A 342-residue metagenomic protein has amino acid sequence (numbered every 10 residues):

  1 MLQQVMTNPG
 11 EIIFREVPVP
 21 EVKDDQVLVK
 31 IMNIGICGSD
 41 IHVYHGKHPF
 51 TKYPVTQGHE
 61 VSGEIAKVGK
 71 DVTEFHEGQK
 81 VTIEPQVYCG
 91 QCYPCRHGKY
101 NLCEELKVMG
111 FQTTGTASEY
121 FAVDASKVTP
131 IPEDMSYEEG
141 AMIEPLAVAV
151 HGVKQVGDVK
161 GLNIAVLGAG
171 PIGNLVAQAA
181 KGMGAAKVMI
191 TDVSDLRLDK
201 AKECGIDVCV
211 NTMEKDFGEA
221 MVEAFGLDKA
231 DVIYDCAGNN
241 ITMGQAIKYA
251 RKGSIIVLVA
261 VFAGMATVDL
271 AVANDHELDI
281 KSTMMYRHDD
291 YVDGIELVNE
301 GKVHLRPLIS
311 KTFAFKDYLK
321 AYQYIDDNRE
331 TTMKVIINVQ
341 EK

Functional and structural regions predicted by a protein language model:
Q3, G244-K248, H288-K342: C-terminal hydrophobic helical "lid"/dimerization subdomain of Rossmann-like NAD(P)H-dependent oxidoreductases
Q3-E21, G38-K67, T82-I83, Y100-T114: N-terminal glycine-rich cofactor-binding segment
P20-I34, K47-Y93, K127, P132-D134: Glycine-rich beta-strand-centered segment in the early N-terminal region that forms part of a ligand/cofactor-binding
A66, V188-M189, V257: Conserved beta-strand positions in the Rossmann-like core of class I SAM-dependent methyltransferases
C89-L167: NAD(P)H dinucleotide-binding glycine-rich loop of Rossmann-like/cofactor-binding domains, especially the beta1-alpha1
M135-E214: Mid-domain Rossmann-like dinucleotide-binding core that forms the NAD(H)/NADP(H) cofactor-binding site
V156-K160, D199, C204-D279, L319: Glycine-rich cofactor phosphate-binding loops and adjacent beta1-alpha1 units of small-molecule cofactor enzyme domains
